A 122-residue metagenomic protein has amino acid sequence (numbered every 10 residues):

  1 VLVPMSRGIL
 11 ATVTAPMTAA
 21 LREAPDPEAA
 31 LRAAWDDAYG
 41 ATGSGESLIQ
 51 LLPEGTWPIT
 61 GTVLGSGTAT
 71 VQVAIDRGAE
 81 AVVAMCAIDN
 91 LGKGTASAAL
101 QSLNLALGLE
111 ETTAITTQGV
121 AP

Functional and structural regions predicted by a protein language model:
V1-A84: C-terminal substrate-binding/catalytic lobe of Rossmann-fold NAD(P)-dependent oxidoreductases
T70-V71, I75-P122: NAD(P)-dependent Rossmann-like dehydrogenase/reductase catalytic/cofactor-binding core
